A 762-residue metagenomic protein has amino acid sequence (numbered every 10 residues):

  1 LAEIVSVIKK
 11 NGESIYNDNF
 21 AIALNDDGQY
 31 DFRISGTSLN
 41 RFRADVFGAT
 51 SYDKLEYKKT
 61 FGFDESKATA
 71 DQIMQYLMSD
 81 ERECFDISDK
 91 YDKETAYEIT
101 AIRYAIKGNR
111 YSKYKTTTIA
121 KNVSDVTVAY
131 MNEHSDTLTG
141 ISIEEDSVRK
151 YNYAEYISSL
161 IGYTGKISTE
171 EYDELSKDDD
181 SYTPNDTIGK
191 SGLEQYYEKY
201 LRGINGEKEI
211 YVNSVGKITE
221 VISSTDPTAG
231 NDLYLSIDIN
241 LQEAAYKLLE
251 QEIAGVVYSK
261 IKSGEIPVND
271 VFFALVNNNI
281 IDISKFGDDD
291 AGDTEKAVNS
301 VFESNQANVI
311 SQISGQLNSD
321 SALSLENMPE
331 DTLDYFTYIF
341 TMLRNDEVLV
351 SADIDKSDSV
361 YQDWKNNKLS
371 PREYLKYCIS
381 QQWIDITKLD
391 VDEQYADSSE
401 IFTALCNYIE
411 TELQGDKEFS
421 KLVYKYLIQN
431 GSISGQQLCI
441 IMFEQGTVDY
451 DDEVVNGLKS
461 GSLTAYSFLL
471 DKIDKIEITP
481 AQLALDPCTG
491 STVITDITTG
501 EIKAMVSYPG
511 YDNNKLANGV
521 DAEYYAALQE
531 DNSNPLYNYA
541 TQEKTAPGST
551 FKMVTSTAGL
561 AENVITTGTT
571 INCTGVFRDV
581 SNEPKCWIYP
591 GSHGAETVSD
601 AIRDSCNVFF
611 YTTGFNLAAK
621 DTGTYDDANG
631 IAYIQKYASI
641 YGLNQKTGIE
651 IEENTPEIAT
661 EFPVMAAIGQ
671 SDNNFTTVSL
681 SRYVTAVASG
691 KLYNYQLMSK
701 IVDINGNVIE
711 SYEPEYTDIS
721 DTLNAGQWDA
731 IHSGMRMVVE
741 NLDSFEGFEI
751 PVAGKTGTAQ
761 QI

Functional and structural regions predicted by a protein language model:
L1-A129, S135-T137, I157, K166 (+8 more regions): Peptidoglycan glycan-strand catalytic modules in the bacterial/periplasmic cell-wall system
L39, E207-G230, I237, A254 (+3 more regions): Beta-lactam-recognizing serine transpeptidase/beta-lactamase-like catalytic domain environment
G140-S147: Short amphipathic beta-strand/extended segments in non-transmembrane regions
D146, S158-L160, G490: Residue-level detector of short, conserved catalytic/binding motifs and their immediate flanks
K190-Q195, S533, Y537: A recognition module on extended beta-rich or small alphabeta surfaces enriched in W/G with H and D/E
